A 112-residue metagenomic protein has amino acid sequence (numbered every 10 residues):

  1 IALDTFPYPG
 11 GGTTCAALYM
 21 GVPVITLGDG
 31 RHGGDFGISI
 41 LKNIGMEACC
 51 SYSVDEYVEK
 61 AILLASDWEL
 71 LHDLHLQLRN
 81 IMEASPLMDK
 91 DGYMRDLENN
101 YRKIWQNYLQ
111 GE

Functional and structural regions predicted by a protein language model:
I1: Short, Asp-centered acidic motifs that coordinate Mg2+ and/or phosphate in catalytic or ligand-binding sites
T5-K90: Catalytic binding pocket for nucleotide-activated donors in carbohydrate/polymer assembly enzymes
D89-E112: C-terminal alpha-helical cap of glycosyltransferases
